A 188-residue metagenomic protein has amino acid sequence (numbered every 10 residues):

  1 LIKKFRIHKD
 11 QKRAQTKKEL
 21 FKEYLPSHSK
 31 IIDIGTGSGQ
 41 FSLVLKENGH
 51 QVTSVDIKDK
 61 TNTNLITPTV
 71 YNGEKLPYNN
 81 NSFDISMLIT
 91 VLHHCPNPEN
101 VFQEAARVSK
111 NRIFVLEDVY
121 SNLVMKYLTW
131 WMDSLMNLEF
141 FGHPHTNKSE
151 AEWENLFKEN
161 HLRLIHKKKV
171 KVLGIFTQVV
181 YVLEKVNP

Functional and structural regions predicted by a protein language model:
L1-I7: Class I SAM-dependent transferase core
D10-H28: Conserved alpha-helix/loop element of class I SAM-dependent methyltransferases that forms part of the SAM/SAH-binding
F21, L43, L116-N160, I165-L173: C-terminal alpha-helical "lid/dimerization" subdomain adjacent to the S-adenosyl-L-methionine
I32, S38-K75: Class I SAM-dependent methyltransferase SAM/SAH-binding core
M87: A conserved beta-strand element that flanks and buttresses the S-adenosyl-L-methionine
V91: Hydrophobic adenine-recognition pocket in adenosine-nucleotide-binding enzymes
E99-I113: A short glycine-rich, Lys/Arg-flanked "PGG" loop and its adjoining helix->strand segment in the class I
K169-P188: Core SAM-dependent methyltransferase catalytic element
